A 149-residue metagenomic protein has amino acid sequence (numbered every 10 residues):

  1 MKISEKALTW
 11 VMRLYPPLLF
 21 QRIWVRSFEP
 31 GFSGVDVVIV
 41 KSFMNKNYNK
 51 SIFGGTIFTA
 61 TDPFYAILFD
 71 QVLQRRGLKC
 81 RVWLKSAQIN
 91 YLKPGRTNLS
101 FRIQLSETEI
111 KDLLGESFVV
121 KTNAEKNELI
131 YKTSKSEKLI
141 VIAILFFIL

Functional and structural regions predicted by a protein language model:
M1-Q21, S42-M44, Y48: Alpha-helical membrane-targeting segments
L19, W83, L99, E116-V120 (+1 more regions): Hydrophobic core residues within well-ordered beta-strands of beta-rich domains
F20-I52: Catalytic strand-loop segment that frames the active site of acyl-thioester-processing enzymes
F28-S33, P94-N98, E125-I130: A short, structured loop/turn motif at beta-sheet edges
V38-V40, Q88-N90, R102-Q104, K121-N123 (+1 more regions): Residue-level recognition of well-ordered beta-strand positions that form the cores of beta-sheet-rich folds across
F43-F69: A short mixed-secondary-structure module that forms the rim of ligand-binding clefts
L68-E107: Hydrophobic beta-strand-centered segment that forms part of the acyl-chain substrate-binding groove
S106-L149: HotDog/MaoC-like acyl-thioester-processing domains
